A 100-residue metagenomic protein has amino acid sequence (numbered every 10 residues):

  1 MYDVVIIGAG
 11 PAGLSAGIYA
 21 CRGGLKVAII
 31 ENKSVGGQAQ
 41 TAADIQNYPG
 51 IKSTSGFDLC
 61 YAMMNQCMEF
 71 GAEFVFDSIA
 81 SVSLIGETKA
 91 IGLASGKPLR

Functional and structural regions predicted by a protein language model:
M1-A12: Beta1/beta-strand and adjacent pyrophosphate-binding region of the FAD-binding site in flavoprotein oxidoreductases
Y2, L99-R100: Local beta-strand N-terminus motif with an aromatic residue
V5-I7, C21-T41: Glycine-rich FAD pyrophosphate-binding loop
A9-G10, E31-K33, D77-S78, A94-S95: Fold-independent oxyanion-binding glycine-rich loops and adjacent beta-strand/coil segments at enzyme active sites
P11-L14, Y61: Glycine-rich phosphate-binding loop at the start of an alpha helix
G13, G36, T54: Flexible, glycine-rich phosphate/dinucleotide-binding loops and adjacent beta-alpha linkers at cofactor/substrate
Q40-P98: N-terminal Rossmann-like dinucleotide/flavin-binding domain of flavoprotein oxidoreductases that bind FAD/FMN
